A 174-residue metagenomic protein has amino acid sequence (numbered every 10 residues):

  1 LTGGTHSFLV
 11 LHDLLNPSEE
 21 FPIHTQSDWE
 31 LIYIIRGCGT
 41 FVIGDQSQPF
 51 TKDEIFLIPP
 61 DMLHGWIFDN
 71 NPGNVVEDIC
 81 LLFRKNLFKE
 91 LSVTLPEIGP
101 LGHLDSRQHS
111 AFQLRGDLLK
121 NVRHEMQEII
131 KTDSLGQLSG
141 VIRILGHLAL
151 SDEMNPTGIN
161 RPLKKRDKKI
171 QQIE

Functional and structural regions predicted by a protein language model:
L1-I55, D61-M62: Generic protein-terminus/edge-of-domain signal
L1-T2, P60-E125, L150-M154: A hydrophobic/aromatic-rich effector-binding and dimerization subdomain of bacterial HTH-type transcriptional regulators
T5, E19, T25, S92 (+3 more regions): Solvent-exposed, flexible loop/coil residues
T5-V10, W29, V76-D78, H109 (+1 more regions): Sequence-level motif detector for i,i+2 pairs with an aromatic at +2
E20-I23, V42, E90, I130-D133 (+1 more regions): Generic anion/oxyanion-binding catalytic loop in active/binding sites
R36, H124-Q127: Positions in alpha-helical segments
F112-G116, Q127-E174: Short, Lys/Arg-enriched, Trp-marked, Pro/Gly-tolerant hinge/linker segments that flank
